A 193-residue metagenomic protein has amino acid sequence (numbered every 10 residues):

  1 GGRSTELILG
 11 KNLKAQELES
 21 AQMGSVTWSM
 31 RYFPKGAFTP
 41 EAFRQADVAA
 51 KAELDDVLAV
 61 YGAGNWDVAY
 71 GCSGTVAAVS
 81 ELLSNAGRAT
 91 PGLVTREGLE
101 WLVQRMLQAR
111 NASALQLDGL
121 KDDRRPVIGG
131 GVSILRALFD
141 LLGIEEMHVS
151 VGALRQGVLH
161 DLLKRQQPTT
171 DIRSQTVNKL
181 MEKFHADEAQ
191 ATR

Functional and structural regions predicted by a protein language model:
G1-E6: Short glycine/serine/threonine-rich phosphate/pyrophosphate-binding segments that cradle anionic phosphate groups
L9-R193: Helical "lid/coupling" subdomains associated with nucleotide-phosphate turnover
